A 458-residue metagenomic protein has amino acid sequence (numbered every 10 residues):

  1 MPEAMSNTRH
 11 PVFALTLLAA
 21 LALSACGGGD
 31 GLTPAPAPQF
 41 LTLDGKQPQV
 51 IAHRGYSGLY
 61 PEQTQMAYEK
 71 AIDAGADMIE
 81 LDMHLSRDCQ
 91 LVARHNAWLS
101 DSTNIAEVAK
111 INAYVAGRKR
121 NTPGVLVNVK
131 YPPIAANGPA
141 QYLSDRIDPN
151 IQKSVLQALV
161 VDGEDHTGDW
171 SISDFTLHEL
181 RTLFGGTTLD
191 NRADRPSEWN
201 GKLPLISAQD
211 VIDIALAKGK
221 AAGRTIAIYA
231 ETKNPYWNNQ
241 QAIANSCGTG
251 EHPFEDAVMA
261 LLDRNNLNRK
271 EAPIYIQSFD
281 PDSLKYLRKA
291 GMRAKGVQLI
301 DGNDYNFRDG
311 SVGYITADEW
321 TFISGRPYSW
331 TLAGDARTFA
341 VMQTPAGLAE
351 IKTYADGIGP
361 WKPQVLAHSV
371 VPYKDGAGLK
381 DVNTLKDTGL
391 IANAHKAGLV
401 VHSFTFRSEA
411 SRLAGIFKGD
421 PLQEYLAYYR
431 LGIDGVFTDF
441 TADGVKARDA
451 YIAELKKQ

Functional and structural regions predicted by a protein language model:
A4-D30: Gram-negative bacterial Sec-dependent N-terminal signal peptides
C26-Q458: Phosphate-group recognition and catalysis centered on beta-loop-alpha active-site segments
